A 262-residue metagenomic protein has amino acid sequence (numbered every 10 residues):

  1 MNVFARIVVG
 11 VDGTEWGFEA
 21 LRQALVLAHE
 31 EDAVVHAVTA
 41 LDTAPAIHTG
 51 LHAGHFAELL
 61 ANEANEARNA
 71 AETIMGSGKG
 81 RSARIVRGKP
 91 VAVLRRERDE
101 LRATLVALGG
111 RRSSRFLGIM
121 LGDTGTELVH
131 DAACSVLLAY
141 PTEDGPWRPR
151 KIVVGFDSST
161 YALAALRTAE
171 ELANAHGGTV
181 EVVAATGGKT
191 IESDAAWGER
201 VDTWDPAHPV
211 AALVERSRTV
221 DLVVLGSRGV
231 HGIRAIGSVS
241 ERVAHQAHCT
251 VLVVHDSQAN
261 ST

Functional and structural regions predicted by a protein language model:
N2-G54, R148-T203, R216-L222, Q246: Small/aliphatic-rich secondary-structure junction motif
L27, I74, V93-E97, L101 (+1 more regions): CheY-like receiver
G54-E66: A short acidic, glycine-rich active-site loop that binds or catalyzes chemistry on phosphate/adenosine moieties
I85-V93, T203-A211: Charged docking surfaces used in two-component/phosphorelay signaling
E97-D99, L128, G145, E215-R216 (+1 more regions): Structural alpha-helical scaffold elements that stabilize or flank donor/cofactor-binding regions in carbohydrate
L105-E127, P149, L222-Q246, D256-T262: Glycine-rich, Arg-bearing micro-motifs that act as flexible, cationic patches
A107-G110, V136-P141, V251-H255: Short beta-strand elements of ligand-binding domains
D123-D144: Short, structured interface segments
